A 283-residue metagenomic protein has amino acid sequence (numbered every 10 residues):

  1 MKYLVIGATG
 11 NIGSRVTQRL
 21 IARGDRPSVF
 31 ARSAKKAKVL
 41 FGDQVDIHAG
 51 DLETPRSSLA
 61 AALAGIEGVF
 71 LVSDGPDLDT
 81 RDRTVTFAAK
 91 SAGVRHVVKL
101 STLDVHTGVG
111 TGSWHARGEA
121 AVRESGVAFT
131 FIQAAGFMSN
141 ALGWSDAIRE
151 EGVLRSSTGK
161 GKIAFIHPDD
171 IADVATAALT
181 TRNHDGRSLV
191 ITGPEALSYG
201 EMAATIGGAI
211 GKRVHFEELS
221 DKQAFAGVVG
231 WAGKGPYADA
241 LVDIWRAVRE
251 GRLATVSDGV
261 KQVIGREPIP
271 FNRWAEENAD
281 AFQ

Functional and structural regions predicted by a protein language model:
M1-G42, T54-R56, A60, A64-I66 (+7 more regions): Oxidoreductase cofactor-interface core, primarily capturing Rossmann-like NAD(P)-dependent enzymes
D51: Conserved acidic residues
K222-Q283: A hydrophobic C-terminal alpha-helical subdomain
